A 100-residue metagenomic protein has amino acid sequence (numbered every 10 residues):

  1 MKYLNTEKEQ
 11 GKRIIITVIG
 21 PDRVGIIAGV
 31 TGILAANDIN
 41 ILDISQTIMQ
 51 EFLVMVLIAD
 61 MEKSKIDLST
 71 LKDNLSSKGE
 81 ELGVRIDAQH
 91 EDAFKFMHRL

Functional and structural regions predicted by a protein language model:
M1-L100: A conserved regulatory-domain signal marking ACT and ACT-like small-molecule sensing domains and adjacent regulatory
